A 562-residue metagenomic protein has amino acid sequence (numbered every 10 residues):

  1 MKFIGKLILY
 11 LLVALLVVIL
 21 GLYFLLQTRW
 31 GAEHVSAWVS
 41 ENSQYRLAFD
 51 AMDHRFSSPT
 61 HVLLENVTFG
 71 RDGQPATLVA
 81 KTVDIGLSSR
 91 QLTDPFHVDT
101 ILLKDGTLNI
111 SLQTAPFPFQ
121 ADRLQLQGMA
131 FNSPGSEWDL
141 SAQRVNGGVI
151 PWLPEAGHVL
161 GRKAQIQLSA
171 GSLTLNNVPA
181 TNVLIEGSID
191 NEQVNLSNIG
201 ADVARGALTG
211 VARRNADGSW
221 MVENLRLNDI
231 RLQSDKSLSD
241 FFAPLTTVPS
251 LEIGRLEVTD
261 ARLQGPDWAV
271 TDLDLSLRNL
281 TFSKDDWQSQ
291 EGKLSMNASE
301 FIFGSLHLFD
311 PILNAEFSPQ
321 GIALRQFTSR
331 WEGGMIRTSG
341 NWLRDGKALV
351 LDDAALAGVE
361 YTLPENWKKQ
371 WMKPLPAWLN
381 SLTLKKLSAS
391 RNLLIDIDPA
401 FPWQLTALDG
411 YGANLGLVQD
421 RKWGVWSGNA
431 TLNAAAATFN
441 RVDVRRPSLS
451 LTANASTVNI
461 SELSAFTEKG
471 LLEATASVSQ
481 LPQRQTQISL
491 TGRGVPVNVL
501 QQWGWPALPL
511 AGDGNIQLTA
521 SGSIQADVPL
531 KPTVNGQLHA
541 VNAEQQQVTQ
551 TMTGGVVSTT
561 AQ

Functional and structural regions predicted by a protein language model:
M1-L15: N-terminal Sec-pathway targeting helices
I19-Q113, W152, A156, L173-A180 (+5 more regions): Terminal hydrophobic membrane-targeting helix
Y45, Q74-A76, A204-G206, A269 (+5 more regions): Short acidic/polar mixed-charge low-complexity motifs
G70-Q74, K104, N132-P134, N176 (+10 more regions): Short strand-coil-strand connectors
L92, G106-S111, P118-L173, A212-L306 (+5 more regions): Membrane-proximal interfacial segments on either side of biological membranes
P179-L184, Q193-N195, G200, G206-G210 (+7 more regions): A cross-kingdom feature marking solvent-exposed beta-strand/loop segments within repeated, beta-rich binding/scaffold
